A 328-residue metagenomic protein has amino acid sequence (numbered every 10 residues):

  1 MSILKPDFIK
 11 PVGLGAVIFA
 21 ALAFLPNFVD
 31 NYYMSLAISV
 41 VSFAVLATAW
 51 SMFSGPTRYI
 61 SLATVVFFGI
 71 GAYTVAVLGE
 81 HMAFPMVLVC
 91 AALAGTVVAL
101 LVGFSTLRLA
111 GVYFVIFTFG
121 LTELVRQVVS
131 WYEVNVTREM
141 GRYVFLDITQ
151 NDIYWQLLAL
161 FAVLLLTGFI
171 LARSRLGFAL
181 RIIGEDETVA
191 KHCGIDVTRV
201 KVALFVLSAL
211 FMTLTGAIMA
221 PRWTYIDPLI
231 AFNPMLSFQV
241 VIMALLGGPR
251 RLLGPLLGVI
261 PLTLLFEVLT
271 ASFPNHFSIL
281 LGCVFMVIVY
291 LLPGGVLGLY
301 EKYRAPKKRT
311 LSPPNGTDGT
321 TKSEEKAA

Functional and structural regions predicted by a protein language model:
M1-A328: Transmembrane alpha-helices and adjacent helix-loop boundaries
